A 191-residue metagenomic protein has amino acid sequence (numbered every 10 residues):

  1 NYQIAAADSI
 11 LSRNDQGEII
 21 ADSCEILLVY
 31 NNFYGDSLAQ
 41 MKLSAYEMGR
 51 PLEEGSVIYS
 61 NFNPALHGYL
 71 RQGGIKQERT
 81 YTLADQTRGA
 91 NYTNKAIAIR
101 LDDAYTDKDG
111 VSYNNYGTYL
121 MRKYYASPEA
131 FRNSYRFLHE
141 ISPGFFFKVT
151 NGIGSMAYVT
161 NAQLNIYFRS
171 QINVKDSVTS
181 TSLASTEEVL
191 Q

Functional and structural regions predicted by a protein language model:
N1-Q191: Secreted, disulfide-rich extracellular signaling modules
